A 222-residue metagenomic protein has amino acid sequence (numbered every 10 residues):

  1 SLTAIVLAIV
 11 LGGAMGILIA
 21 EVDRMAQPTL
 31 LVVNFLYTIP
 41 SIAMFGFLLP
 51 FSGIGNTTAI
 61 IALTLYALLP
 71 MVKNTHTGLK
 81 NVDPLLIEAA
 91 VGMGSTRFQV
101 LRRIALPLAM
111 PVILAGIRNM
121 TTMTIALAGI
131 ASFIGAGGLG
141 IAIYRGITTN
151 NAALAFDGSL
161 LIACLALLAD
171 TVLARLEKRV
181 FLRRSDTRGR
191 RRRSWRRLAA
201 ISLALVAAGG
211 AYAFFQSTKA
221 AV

Functional and structural regions predicted by a protein language model:
S1, L49-P70, G158: Loop-to-helix entry region at the N-terminal start of transmembrane alpha-helices in multi-pass membrane transporters
S1-L18: Transmembrane alpha-helix signature in integral membrane proteins
L2-T3, L65, F98-I130, D157 (+1 more regions): Transmembrane alpha-helices
A14-L48, L63, K73-N81, E88: Cytoplasmic-entry segments and transmembrane alpha-helices of multi-pass inner-membrane transporters
D23, K80, D157-T218: C-terminal transmembrane helix and the adjacent membrane-cytosol boundary/short C-terminal tail of inner/organellar
Q27-N34, T77, N81-G92, A115 (+3 more regions): Short amphipathic alpha-helical coupling elements at transmembrane boundaries
L49-P50, L127-F156, L161-I162, F181: Glycine-rich helix-loop "coupling/hinge" segments at transmembrane-helix boundaries in multipass transporters
M71-I113, M120: Short cytoplasmic-facing helical segments at TM-TM junctions of multi-pass membrane proteins
